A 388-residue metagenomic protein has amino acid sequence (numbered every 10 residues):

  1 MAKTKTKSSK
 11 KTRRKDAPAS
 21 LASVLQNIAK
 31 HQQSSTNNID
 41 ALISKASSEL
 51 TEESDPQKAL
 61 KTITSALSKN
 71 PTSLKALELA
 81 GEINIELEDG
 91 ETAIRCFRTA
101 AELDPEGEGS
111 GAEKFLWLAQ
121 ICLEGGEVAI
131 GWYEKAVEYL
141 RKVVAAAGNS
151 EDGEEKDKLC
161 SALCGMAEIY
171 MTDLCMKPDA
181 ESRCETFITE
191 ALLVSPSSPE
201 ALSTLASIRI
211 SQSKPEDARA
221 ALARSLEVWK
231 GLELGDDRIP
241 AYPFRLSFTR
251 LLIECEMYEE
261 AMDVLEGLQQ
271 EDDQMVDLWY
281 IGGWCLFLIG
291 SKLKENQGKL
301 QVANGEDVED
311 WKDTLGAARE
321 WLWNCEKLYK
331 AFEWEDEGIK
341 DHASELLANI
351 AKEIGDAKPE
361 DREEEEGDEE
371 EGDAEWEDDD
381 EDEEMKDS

Functional and structural regions predicted by a protein language model:
K30-Q32, A66-P71, R98-E113, V137-L159 (+5 more regions): Flexible helix-coil transition and linker loops at the boundaries of alpha-helical arrays
N37-S44, S73-K75, E108-E124, E154-C175 (+5 more regions): Amphipathic alpha-helical repeat scaffolds of TPR domains
S47, Q57, K61-T64, R98 (+9 more regions): Alpha-solenoid helical repeat scaffolds
E53-S54, E88, L174, D179 (+3 more regions): Residue-level detector of the short coil/turn that links helix A to helix B within each tetratricopeptide repeat
P56-Q57, E91, E127, P178 (+5 more regions): Residue register within tetratricopeptide repeats
E106, S110-R183, L288-C325: Short coil/linker segments at helix-helix boundaries
K214-A357: Structured C-terminal portions of repeat-based eukaryotic scaffold domains
L347-S388: Acidic, serine/threonine-rich intrinsically disordered low-complexity regions
